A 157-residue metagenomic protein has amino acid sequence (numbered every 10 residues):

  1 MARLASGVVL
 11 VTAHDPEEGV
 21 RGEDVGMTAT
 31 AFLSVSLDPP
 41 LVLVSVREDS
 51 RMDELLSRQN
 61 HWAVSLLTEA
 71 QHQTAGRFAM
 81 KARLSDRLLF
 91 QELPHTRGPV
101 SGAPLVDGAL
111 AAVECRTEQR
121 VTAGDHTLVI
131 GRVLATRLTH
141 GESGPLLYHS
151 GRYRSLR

Functional and structural regions predicted by a protein language model:
M1-R157: Basic, polyanion-binding surface patches
